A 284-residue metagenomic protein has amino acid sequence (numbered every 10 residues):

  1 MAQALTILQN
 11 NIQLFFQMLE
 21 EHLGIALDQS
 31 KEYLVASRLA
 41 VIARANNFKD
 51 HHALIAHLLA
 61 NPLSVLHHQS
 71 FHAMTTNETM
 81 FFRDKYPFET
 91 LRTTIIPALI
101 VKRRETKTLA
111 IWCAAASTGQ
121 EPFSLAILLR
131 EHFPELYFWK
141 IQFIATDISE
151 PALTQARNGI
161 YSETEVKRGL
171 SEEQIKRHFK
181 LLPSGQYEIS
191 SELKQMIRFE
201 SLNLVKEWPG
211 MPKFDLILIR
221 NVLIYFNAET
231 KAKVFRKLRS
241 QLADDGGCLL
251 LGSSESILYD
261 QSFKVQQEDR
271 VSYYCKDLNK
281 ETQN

Functional and structural regions predicted by a protein language model:
A2-A110, F235, G252-S253: Conserved AdoMet
K107-G119, I144: Conserved class I S-adenosyl-L-methionine
T118-L136: Conserved SAM-binding loop of SAM-dependent methyltransferases across substrates and taxa, primarily the Class I
E135-L218, V222-F226, T230, S256-I257 (+1 more regions): Extended basic-aromatic, gly/pro-enriched interface segments that bind polyanionic ligands
L216, D260-N284: Core SAM-dependent methyltransferase catalytic element
A232-D244: A short glycine-rich, Lys/Arg-flanked "PGG" loop and its adjoining helix->strand segment in the class I
D245-S253: Conserved beta-strand signature within the Rossmann-like core of class I S-adenosyl-L-methionine
